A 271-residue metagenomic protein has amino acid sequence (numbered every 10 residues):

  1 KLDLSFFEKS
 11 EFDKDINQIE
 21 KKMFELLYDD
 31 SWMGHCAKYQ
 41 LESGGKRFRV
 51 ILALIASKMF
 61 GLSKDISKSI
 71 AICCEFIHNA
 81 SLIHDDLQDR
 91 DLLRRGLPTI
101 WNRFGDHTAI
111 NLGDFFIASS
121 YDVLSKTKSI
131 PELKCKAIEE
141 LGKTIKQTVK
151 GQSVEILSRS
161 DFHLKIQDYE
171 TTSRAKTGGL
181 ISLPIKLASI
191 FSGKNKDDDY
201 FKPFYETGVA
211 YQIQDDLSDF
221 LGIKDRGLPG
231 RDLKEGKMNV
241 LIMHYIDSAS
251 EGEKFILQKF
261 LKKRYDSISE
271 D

Functional and structural regions predicted by a protein language model:
K1-F24: N-terminal amphipathic/basic leader segments beginning at the initiator methionine
S5-F6, E11, R103, L228 (+1 more regions): Intrinsic disorder/low-structure terminal segments
F24-K254: Mg2+-dependent prenyl diphosphate-binding active-site environment of isoprenoid biosynthetic enzymes
F255-D271: Mobile late-domain/C-terminal helix-loop "cap" segments that border catalytic sites or the cytosolic face
